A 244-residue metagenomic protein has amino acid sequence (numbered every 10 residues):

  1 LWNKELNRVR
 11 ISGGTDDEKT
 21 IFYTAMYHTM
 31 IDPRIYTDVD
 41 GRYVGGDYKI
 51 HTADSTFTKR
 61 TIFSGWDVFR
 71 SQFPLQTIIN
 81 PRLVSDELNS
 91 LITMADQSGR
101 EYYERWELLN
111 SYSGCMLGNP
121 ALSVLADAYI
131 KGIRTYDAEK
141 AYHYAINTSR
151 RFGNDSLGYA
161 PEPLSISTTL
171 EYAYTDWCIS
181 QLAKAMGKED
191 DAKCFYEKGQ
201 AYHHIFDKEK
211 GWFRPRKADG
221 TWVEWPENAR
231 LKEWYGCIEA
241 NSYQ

Functional and structural regions predicted by a protein language model:
L1-K59, T93, R100-E101, E139: Acidic/polar, glycine-enriched structural segments that form the non-catalytic walls/loops of the carbohydrate-binding
V9-G13, V39-T61, R105-Y112, Y144-T168 (+2 more regions): Active-site-adjacent structural elements in folded domains
T24, H28-I31, S90, K198-E209: Alpha-helical scaffold segments in carbohydrate-active enzymes
M26-V44, S85-N89, I133-S149, W212-D219: An acidic intrinsically disordered interaction segment
I31-T37, D96-Y102, G153-N154, H203-F213: Secretory-pathway/luminal and periplasmic proteins that interact with or process carbohydrate-rich
T61-M186, Y196, Y243-Q244: Aromatic-rich carbohydrate-recognition surfaces in CAZymes
E101-E104, S180, A185-Q244: Catalytic cores of carbohydrate-active enzymes
